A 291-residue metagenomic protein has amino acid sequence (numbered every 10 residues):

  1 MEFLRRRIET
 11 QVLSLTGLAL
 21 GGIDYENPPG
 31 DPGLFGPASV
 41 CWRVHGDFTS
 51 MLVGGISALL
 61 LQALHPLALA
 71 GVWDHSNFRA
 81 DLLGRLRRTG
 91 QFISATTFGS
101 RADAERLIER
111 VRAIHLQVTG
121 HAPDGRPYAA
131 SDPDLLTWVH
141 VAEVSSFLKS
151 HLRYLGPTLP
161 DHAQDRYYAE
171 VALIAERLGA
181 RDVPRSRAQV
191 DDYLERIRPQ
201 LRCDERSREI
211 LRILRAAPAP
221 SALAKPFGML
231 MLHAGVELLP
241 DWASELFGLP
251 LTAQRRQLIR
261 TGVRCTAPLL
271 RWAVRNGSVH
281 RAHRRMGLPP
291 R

Functional and structural regions predicted by a protein language model:
M1-W138, A142-R291: Mature, function-bearing regions of proteins
